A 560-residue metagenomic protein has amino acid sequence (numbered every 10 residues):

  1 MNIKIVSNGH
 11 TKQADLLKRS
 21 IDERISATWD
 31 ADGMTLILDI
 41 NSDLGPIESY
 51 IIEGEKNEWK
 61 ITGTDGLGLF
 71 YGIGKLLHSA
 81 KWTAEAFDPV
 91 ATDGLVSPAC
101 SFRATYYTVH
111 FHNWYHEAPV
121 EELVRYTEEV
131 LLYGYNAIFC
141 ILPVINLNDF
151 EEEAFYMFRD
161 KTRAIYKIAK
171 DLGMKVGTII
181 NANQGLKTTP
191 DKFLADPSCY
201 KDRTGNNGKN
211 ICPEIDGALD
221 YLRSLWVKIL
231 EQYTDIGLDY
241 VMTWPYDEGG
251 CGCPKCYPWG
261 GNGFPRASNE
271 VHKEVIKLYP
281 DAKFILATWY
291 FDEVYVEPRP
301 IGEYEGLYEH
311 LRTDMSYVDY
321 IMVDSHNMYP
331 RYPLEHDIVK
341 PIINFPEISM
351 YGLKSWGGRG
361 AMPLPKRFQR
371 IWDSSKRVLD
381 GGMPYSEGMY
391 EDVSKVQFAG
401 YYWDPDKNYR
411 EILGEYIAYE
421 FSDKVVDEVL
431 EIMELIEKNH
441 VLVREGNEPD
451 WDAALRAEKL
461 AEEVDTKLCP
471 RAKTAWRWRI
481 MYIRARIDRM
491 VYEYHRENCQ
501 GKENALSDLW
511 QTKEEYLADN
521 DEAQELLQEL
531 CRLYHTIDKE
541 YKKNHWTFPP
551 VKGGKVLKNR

Functional and structural regions predicted by a protein language model:
M1-C100: Contiguous, structured surface segment used for ligand recognition
M1-N8, Y107-F111, V144: Acidic/histidine-rich, surface-exposed loop or edge segments in extracytoplasmic proteins
L16-S20, L67-K81, K395-Y402, K438 (+2 more regions): Short, hydrophobic/amphipathic alpha-helical patches that form generic packing surfaces within helical domains
K81-E85, H110, N136, P143 (+3 more regions): Catalytic-core regions of glycoside hydrolase
P98-W114, E122, I141: Boundary/entry segment of secreted carbohydrate-active catalytic domains
V120-V144: Catalytic domains of carbohydrate-active enzymes, especially glycoside hydrolases
E391, W403-E463: Charged, amphipathic alpha-helical linkers/stalks
E445-R560: Histidine-centered catalytic/metal-binding microenvironments
